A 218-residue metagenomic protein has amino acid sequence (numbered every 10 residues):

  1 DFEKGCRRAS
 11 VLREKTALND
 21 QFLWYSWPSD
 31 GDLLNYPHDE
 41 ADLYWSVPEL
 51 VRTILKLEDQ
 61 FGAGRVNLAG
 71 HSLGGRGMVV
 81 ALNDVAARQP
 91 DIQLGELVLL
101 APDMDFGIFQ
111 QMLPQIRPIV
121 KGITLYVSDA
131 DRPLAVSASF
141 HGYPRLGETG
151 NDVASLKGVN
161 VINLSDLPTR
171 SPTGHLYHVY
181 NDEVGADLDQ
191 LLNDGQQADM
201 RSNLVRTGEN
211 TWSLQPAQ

Functional and structural regions predicted by a protein language model:
D1-G5: Short substrate-entry loop that stabilizes the transition state in hydrolases
C6-R65, L82-E96, A101-Q218: Lipolytic serine-hydrolase domain surface
L50, G70-G74, M78: Gly/Ala-rich beta-loop-alpha elbow adjacent to hydrolase catalytic centers
